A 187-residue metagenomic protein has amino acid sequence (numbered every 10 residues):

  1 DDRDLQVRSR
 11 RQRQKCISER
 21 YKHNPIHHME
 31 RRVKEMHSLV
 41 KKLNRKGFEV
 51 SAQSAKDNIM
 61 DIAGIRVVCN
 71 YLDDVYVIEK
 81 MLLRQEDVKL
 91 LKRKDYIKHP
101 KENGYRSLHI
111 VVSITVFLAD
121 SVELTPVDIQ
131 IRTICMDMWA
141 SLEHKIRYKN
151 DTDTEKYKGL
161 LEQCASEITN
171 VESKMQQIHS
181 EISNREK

Functional and structural regions predicted by a protein language model:
D1-I17: Single conserved hydrophobic/aromatic residue that forms the stacking wall/gate of nucleotide- or nucleobase-binding
R10, S18-E19, I26, Q176-K187: Eukaryotic low-complexity, non-globular regulatory regions
S18-F48: Surface-exposed, low-hydrophobicity interaction/linker segments
N24-M29, A55-K56, V68: Glycine-rich, low-complexity intrinsically disordered segments
V50-M60, H99: Short, flexible, solvent-exposed loop/turn segments with mixed acidic/basic and small polar residues
I62-C69: Terminal, regulation- and interaction-focused segments at domain boundaries
C69-Q177: Long beta-strand-rich cores associated with HINT superfamily self-processing modules
